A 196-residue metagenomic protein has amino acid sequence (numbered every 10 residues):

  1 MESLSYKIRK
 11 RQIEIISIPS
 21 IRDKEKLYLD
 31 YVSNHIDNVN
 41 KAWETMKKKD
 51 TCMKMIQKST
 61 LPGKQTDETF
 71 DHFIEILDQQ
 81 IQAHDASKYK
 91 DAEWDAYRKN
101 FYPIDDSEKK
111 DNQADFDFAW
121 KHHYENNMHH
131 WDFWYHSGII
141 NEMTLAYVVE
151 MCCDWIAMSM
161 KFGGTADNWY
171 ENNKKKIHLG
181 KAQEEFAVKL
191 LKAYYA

Functional and structural regions predicted by a protein language model:
M1-A196: Metal-dependent phosphohydrolase cores
